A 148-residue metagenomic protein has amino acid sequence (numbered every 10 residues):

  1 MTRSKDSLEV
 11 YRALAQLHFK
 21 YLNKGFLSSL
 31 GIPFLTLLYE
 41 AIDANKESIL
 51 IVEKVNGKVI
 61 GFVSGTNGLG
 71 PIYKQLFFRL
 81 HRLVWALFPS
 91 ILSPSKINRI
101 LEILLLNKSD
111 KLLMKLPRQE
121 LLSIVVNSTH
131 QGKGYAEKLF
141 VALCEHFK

Functional and structural regions predicted by a protein language model:
M1-F34, K58-L83: Short amphipathic alpha-helix that is part of the acyltransferase structural core
L22, I42-A44, Y135, F147: N-acyltransferase acceptor-side catalytic subdomain
L30-I49, S64, K108-S109: Active-site rim helix/loop that mediates acceptor-substrate recognition in acyltransferases
S48-V63, N67, N127: Conserved beta-hairpin
G70-Q119, S123: Conserved acyl-donor/pantetheine-binding loop and adjacent beta-alpha core of acyl/acetyltransferases and related
Q75, Q131-G132: Terminal targeting/leader modules
S123-V126, G132-H146: Conserved acetyl-CoA-binding loop-helix of GNAT-fold acetyltransferases
